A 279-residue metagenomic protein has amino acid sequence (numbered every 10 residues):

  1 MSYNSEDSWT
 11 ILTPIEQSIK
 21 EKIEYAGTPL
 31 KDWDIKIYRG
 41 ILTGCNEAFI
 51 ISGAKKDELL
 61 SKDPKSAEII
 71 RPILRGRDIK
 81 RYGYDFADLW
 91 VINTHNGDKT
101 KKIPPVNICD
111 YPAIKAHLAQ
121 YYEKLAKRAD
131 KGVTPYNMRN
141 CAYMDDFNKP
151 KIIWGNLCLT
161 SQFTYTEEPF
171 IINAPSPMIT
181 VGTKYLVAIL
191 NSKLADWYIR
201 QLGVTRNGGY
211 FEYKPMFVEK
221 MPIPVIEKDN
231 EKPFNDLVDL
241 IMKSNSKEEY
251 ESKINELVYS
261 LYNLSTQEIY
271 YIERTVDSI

Functional and structural regions predicted by a protein language model:
S2-K232: Polybasic, glycine- and aromatic-enriched phosphate-binding surface used to engage nucleic acids
Q120, L237-L240, T275: Residues within well-ordered alpha-helical secondary structure of globular protein domains
F217-Y262: Extended amphipathic alpha-helical segments enriched in small hydrophobics
K253-I279: Conserved AMP-binding
